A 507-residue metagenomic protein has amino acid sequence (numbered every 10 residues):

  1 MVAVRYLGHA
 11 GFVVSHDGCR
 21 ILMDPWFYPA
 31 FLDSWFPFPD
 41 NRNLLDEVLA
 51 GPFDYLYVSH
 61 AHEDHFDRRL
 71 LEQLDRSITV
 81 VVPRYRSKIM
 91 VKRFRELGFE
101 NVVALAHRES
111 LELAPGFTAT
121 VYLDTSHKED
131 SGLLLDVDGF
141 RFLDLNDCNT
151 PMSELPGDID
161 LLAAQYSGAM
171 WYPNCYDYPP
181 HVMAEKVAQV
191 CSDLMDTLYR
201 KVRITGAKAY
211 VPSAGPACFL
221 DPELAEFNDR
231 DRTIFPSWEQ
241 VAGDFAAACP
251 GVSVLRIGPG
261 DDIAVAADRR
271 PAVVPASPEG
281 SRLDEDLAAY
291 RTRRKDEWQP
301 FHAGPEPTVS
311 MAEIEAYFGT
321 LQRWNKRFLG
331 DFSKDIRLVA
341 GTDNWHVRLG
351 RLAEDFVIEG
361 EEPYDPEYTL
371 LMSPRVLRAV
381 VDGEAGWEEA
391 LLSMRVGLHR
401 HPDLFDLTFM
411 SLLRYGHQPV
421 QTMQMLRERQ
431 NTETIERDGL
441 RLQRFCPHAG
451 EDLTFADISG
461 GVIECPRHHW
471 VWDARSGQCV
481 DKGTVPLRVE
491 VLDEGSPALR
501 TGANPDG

Functional and structural regions predicted by a protein language model:
M1-G51, A104-W171, I263-F301, P307-M311: Core dinuclear metal-dependent hydrolase active-site scaffold
D17-A61, R68-Q73, R84, T150-D158 (+3 more regions): Pre-active-site segment of Zn-dependent metallo-hydrolases
L22-D24, P52-H62, F66, V81-Y85 (+7 more regions): Active-site neighborhood of phospho(di)ester-bond hydrolases with catalytic His/Asp-centered motifs
R42-L111, S459-E490: Active-site HxH/HxHxD metal-binding segment of metal-dependent hydrolases
D67, L426-G507: Rieske [2Fe-2S] iron-sulfur-binding domain
V82-F140, G243, Q430, T484-G507: Metallo-beta-lactamase
M152-C249: Cap/insert and terminal regions of metallo-dependent hydrolase folds
R256, I263-F445, D452-F455, S459 (+1 more regions): Feature captures hydrophobic
